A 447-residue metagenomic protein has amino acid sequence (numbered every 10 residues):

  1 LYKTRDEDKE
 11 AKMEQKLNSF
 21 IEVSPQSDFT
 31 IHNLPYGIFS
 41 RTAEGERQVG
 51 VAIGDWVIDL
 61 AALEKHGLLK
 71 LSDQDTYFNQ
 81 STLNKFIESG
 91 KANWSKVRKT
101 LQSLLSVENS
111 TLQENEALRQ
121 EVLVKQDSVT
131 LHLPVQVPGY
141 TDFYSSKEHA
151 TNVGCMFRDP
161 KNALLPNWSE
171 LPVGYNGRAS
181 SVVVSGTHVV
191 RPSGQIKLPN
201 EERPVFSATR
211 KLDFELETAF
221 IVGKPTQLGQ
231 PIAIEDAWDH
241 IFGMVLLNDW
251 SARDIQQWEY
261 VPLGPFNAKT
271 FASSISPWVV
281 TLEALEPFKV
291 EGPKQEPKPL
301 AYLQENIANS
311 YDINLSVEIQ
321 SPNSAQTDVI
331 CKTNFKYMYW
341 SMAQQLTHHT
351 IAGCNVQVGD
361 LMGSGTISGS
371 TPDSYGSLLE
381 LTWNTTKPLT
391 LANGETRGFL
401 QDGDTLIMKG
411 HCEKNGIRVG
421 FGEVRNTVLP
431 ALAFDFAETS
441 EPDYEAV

Functional and structural regions predicted by a protein language model:
L1-K12: Short, Lys/Arg-enriched N-terminal segments with co-localized hydrophobic residues within the first ~10-30 amino acids
K16-R41, A52, I58-K332, W340-A343 (+1 more regions): Active-site microenvironments in enzyme catalytic cores
I31-N33, E217, A272, S310-N314 (+4 more regions): Active-site lining segments that contact anionic ligands and/or coordinate catalytic metals
G45-V49, T327-I330, R418-E423: Short, mixed charged/polar active-site loops that provide acid/base catalysis or chelate metal/phosphate cofactors
T333-N334, D443-A446: Acidic, low-complexity intrinsically disordered regions
W340-T347, N355-V358, M362-H411, I417-R418 (+2 more regions): Active-site pocket scaffolds in enzymes
